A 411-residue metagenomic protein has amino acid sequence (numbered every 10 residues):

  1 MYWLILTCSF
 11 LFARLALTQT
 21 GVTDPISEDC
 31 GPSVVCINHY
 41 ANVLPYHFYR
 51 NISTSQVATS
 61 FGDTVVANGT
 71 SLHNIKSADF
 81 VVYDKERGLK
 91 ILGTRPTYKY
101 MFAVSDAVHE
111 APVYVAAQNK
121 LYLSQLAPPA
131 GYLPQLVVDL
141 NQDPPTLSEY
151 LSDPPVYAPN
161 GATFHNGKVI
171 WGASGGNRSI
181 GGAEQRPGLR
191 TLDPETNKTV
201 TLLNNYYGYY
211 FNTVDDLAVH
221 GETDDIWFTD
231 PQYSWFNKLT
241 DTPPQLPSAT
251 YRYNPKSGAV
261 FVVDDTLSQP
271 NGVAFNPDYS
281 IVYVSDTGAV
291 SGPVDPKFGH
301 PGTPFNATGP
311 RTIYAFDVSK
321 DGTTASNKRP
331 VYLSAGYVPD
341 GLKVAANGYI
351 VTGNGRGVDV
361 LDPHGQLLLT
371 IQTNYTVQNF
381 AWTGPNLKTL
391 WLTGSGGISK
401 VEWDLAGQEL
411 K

Functional and structural regions predicted by a protein language model:
M1-Q19: Fungal secretory targeting signals
S33-L133: Beta-strand-rich domains and repeat architectures in extracellular enzymes and scaffolds, especially beta-propellers
D84-A103, Q142-P154, E195-Y210, P247-Q269 (+2 more regions): Blade-edge beta-strand/turn elements of extracellular beta-propeller and related beta-sheet repeat scaffolds
A103-Q118, P154-R178, Y206-I226, Y233 (+6 more regions): Beta-rich, blade/repeat-based domains predominating in secreted/periplasmic proteins but also intracellular
Q125-A127, G131-S179, E184-P187, L202-Y206: Blade-loop segments of beta-propeller domains
A127-P128, G176-A183, K238-P243, H300-A307: Short consensus segments that form the blades of beta-propeller domains, in both extracellular/periplasmic
P134-L136, P187-R190, S248-Y251, T312-Y314 (+2 more regions): A short loop-to-beta-strand structural motif that recurs across blades of beta-propeller domains
V138-Q142, A315-T323, W403-L410: Short loop/turn segments immediately following beta-strands, especially the blade-tip and inter-blade linker loops
